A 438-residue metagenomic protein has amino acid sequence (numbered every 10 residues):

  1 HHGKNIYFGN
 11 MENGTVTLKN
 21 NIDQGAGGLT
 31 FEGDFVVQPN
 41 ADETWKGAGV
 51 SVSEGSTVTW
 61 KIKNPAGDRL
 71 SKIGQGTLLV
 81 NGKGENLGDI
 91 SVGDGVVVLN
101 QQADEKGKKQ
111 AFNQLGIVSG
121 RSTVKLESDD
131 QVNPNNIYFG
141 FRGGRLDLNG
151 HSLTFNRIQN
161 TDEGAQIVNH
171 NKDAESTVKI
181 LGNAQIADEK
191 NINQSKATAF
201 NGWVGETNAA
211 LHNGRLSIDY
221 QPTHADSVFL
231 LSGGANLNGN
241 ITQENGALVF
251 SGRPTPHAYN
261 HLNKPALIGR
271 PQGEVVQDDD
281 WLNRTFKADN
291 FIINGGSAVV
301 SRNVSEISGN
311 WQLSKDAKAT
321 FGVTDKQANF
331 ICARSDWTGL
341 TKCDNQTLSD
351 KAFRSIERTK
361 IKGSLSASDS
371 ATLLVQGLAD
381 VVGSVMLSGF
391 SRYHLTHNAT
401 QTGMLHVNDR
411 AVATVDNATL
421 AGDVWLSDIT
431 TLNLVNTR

Functional and structural regions predicted by a protein language model:
H1, G33-L126, Q131-N133, K172-G295 (+3 more regions): Extracellular repeat-rich scaffold modules on cell surfaces
H2-N5, G143: Short, hydrophobic/aromatic-rich segments at coil-to-beta transitions
K4-G25, S128-I137, N303-S305: N-terminal extracellular ligand-recognition/capping segment immediately after the signal peptide
N13-N21, R145-L148, F353, L373: Short aromatic-glycine motifs in intrinsically disordered, low-complexity regions
N20-V36, G140-L146: Beta-solenoid repeat scaffold
G25, D34, K46, R142 (+4 more regions): Long luminal/extracellular ectodomains of secretory-pathway precursor proteins
